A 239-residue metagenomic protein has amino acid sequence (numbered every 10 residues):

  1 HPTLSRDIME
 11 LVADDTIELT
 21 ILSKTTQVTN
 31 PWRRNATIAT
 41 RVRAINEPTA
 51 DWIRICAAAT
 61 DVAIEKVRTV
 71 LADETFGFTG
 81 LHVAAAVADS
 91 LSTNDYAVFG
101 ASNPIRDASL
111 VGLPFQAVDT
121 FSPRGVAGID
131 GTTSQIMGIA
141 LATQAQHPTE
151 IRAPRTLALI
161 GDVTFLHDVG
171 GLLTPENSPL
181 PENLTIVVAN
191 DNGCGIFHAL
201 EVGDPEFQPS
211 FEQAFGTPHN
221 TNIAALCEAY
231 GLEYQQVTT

Functional and structural regions predicted by a protein language model:
H1, L22-S23, G100, L159-I160 (+1 more regions): Short beta-strand segments
P2-M9, T29-P31, D107-S109, D130 (+2 more regions): Short helix/loop capping segments that flank catalytic or ligand/cofactor-binding pockets
T3-N103, G231, T238: Phosphate/pyrophosphate-binding active-site segments
I8-M9, I17, I21, I38 (+14 more regions): Weak global preference for isoleucine
A59-A153: Active-site diphosphate/adenylate-binding microenvironment
G112-T239: Thiamine diphosphate
